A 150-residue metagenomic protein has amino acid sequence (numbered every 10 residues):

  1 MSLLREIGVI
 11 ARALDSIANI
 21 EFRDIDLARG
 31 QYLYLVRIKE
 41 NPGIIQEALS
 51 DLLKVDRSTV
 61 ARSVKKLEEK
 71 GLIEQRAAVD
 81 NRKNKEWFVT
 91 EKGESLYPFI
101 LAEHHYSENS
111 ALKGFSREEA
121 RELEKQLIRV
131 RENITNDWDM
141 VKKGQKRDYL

Functional and structural regions predicted by a protein language model:
M1-I25, L72, V141, L150: N-terminal leader segment of winged-helix/HTH proteins
M1-R5, A13-S16, V60-S63, S110 (+1 more regions): Surface-exposed, interaction-prone regions with an acidic/low-complexity signature
I7-I10, L14-I17, L53, L96-L112 (+1 more regions): Alpha-helical linker/hinge and terminal dimerization helices associated with HTH transcriptional regulators
I10-A11, I17, A61-S63, K85 (+2 more regions): A structural preference for long, well-packed, hydrophobic secondary-structure segments
R12, S16-T59, K70: N-terminal helix-turn-helix DNA-binding core of bacterial DNA-binding proteins
D24-A28, T59-R62, K66, S116 (+1 more regions): Short glycine/proline-centered loop/turn elements that form peptide/ligand docking sites
K65-I128: Charged, amphipathic alpha-helical coiled-coil/dimerization segments
R117-L150: C-terminal regulatory/oligomerization modules of transcriptional regulators
